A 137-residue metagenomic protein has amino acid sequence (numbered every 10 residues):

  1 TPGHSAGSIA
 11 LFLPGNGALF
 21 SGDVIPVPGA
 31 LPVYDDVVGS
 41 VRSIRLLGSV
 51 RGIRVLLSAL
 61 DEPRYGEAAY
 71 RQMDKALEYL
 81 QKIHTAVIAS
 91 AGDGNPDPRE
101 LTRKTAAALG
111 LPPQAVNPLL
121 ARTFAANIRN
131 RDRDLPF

Functional and structural regions predicted by a protein language model:
T1-S49: Catalytic core of the metallo-beta-lactamase
L11-F12, S40, L57, A76 (+3 more regions): Broad hydrophobic/π-residue packing in well-ordered secondary structure
V27, G66-M73, P113, N127-D132: Alpha-helix boundary/capping detector
L31-Y34, Y70, D74-L77, A115: Charge-dense, low-complexity intrinsically disordered segments
V41-P96: Divalent-metal (often Zn2+) His-rich catalytic cores of metallo-beta-lactamase-fold enzymes
A89-F137: C-terminal regulatory/interaction regions
